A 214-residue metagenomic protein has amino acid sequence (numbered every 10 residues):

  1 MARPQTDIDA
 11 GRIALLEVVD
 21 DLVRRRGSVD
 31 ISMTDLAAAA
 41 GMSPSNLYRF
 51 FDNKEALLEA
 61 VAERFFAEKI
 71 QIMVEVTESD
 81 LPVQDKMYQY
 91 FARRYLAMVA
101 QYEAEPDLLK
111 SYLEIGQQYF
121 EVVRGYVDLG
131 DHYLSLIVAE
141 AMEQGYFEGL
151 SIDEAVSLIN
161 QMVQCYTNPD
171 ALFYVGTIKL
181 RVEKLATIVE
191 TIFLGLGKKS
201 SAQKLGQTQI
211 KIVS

Functional and structural regions predicted by a protein language model:
A2, Q89, H132, L136-E143 (+1 more regions): C-terminal peripheral helix-coil segments that are non-catalytic and often amphipathic
T6, R24-S32, Y146-S151: Short, charged helix-capping/linker segments at alpha-helix termini
D7, E63-I70: Short, basic, alpha-helical segments at the C-terminal edge of helix-turn-helix-like DNA-binding modules
I8-G11, I152-I159, R181, L185: Short amphipathic alpha-helix in the helical subdomain of ABC transporter nucleotide-binding domains
A14, V18-A56, A60, R64: Helix-turn-helix
A60, R64, V74-A100, V156-I159 (+2 more regions): Hydrophobic alpha-helical connector segments
A67-I70, A97, Q117-E143, D153-S157 (+2 more regions): Amphipathic alpha-helical packing segments from all-alpha helical-bundle domains
M98-Q118, N168-L172: Amphipathic alpha-helical segments used for helix-helix packing
